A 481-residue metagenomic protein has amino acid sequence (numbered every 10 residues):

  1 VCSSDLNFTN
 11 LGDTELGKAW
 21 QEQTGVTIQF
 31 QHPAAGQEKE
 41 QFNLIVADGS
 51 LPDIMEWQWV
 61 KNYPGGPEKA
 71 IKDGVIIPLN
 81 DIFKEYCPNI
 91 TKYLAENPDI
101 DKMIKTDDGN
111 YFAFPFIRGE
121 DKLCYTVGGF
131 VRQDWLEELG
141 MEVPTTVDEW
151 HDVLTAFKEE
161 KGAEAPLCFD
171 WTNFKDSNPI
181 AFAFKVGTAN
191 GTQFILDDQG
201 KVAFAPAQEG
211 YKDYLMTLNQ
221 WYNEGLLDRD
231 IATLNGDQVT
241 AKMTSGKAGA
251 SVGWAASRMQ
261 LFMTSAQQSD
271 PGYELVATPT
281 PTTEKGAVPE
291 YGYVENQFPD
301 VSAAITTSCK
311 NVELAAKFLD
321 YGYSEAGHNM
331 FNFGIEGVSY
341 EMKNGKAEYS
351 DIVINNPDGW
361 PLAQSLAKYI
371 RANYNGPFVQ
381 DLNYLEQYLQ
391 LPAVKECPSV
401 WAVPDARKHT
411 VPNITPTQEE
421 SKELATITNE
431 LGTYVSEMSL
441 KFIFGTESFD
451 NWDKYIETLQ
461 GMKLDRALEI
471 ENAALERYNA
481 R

Functional and structural regions predicted by a protein language model:
N7-V26, G129, A183-K185, K212-L215: Short, polar/charged alpha-helical segment
E22-D107, D134-V143, E159-E160, P166 (+4 more regions): Extracytoplasmic "Venus flytrap"/periplasmic binding protein-like
P64-G128, K175-N219, Q268-V294: Hinge/lid segment of periplasmic solute-binding proteins
N80, T106-S177, L196-K247, W254 (+4 more regions): Helix-loop-helix "hinge/cap" segment bordering the ligand-binding cleft or interdomain interface
K247-V288, G292-P361: Structured mid-domain segments that build the active-site/substrate or prosthetic-cofactor binding neighborhood
Y321-K441, T446: Conserved small-residue motifs centered on glycine
E437, K441-R481: Histidine-centered catalytic/metal-binding microenvironments
